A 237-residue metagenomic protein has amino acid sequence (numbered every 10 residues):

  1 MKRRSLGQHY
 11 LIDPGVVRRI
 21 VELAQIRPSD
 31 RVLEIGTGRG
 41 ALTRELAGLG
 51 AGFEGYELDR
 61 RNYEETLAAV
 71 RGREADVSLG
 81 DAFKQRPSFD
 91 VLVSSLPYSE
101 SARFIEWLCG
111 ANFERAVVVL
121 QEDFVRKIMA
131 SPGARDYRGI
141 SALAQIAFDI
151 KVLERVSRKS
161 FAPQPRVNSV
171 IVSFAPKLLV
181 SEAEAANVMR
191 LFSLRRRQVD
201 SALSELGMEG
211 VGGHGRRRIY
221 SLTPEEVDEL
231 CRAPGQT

Functional and structural regions predicted by a protein language model:
M1-R190, E225-T237: Catalytic cores of RNA-modifying enzymes
S193-R197, S201-T237: Conserved Class I S-adenosyl-L-methionine
